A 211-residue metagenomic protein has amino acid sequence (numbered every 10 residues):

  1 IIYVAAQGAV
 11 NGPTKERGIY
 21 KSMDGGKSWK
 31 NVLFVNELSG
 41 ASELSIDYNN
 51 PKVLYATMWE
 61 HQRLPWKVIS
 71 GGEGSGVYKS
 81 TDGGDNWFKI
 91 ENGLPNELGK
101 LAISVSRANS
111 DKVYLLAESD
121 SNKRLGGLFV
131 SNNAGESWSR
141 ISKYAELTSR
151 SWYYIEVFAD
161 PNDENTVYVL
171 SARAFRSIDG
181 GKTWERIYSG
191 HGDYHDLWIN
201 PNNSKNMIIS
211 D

Functional and structural regions predicted by a protein language model:
I1-D211: Beta-propeller blade termini and top-face loops
